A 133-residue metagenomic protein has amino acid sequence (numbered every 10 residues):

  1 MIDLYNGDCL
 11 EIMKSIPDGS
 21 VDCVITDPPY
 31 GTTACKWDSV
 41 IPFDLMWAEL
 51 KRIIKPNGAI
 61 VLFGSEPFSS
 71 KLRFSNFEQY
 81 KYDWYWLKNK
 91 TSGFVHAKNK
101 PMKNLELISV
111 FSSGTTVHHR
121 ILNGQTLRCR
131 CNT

Functional and structural regions predicted by a protein language model:
M1-T133: Core catalytic lobe of class I
